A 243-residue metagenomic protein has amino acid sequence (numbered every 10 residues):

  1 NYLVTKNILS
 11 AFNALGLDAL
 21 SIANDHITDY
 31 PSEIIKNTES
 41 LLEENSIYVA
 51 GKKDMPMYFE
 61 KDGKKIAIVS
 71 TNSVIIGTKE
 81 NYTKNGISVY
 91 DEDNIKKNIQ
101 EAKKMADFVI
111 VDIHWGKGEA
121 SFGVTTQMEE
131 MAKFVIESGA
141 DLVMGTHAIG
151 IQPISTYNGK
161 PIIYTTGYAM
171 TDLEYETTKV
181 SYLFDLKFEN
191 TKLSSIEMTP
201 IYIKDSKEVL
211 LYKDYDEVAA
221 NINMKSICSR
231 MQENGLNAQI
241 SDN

Functional and structural regions predicted by a protein language model:
N1-N243: Acidic, metal/ion-coordinating pockets
